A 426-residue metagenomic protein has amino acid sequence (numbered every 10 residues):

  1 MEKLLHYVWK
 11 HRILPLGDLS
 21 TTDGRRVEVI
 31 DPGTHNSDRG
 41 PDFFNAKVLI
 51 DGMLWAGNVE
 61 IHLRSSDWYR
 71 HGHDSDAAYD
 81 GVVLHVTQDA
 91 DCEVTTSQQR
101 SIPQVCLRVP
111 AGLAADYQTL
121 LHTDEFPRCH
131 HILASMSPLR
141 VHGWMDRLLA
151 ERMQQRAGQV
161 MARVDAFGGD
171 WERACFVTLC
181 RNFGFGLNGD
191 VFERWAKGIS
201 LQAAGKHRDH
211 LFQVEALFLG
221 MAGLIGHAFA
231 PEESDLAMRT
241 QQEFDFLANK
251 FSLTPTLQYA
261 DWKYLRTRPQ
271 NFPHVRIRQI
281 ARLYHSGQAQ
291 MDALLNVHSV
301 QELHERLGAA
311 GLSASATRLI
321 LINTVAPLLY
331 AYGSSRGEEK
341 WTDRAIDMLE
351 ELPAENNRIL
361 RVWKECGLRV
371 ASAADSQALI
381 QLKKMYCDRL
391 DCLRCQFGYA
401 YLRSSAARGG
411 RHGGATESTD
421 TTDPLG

Functional and structural regions predicted by a protein language model:
M1-H6: N-terminal "leader" segments that precede or initiate the main folded domain
Y7-S66, Y79: N-terminal ordered "arm"
P32-S37, N45-I50, D67-S75, A90-T96 (+1 more regions): Catalytic micro-motifs at enzyme active sites that drive phosphoryl/nucleotidyl and oxygen chemistry
A77-Q88: Elongated alpha-helical scaffolds
V86-A204: Internal, well-ordered alpha/beta segment that forms a basic, Gly-enriched binding/recognition surface
L148-A378, D391: Hydrophobic, aromatic-lined core segments that form the binding pocket/scaffold for planar heteroaromatic ligands
E365-R408: Acidic, carboxylate-rich catalytic segments that either coordinate divalent cations
G413-G426: Short, low-complexity, charge-dense intrinsically disordered segments
